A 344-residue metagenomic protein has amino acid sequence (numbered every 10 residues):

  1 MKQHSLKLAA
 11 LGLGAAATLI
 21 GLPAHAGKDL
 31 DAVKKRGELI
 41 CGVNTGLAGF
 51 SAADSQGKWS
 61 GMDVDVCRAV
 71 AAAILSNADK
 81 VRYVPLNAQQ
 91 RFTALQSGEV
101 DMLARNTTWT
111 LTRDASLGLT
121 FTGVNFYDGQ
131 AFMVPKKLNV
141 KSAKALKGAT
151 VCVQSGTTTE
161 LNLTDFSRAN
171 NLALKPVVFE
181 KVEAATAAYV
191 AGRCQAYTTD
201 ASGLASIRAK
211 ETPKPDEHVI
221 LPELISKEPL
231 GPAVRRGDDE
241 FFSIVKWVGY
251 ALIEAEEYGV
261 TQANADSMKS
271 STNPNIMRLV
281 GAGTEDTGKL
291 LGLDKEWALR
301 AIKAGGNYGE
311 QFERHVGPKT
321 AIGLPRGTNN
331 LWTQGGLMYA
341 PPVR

Functional and structural regions predicted by a protein language model:
M1-L11: Bacterial N-terminal signal peptides that target proteins for export
G21-P23: N-terminal signal peptide c-region/cleavage motif recognized by signal peptidases
A26-D29, K34-A104, G283, T287 (+4 more regions): Extracytoplasmic small-molecule ligand-binding "clamshell" domains of the periplasmic binding protein/Venus flytrap
K34-K35, A71-S76, Q96-V100, K137 (+6 more regions): Sec-exported extracytoplasmic/periplasmic mature domains
I40-G49, W59-I74, T108, D128-A184 (+2 more regions): Bilobed "Venus flytrap"/periplasmic-binding protein-like clamshell domains and structurally analogous long
D65-R68, A72-I74, K137-V140, K144 (+8 more regions): Extended ligand-binding regions for polar small-molecule ligands
R68, A72, S76, K80-A145 (+3 more regions): Acidic, polar ligand-binding/catalytic clefts
V81-T93, P176-A191: Short helix-initiation/N-cap motifs at beta->coil->alpha
